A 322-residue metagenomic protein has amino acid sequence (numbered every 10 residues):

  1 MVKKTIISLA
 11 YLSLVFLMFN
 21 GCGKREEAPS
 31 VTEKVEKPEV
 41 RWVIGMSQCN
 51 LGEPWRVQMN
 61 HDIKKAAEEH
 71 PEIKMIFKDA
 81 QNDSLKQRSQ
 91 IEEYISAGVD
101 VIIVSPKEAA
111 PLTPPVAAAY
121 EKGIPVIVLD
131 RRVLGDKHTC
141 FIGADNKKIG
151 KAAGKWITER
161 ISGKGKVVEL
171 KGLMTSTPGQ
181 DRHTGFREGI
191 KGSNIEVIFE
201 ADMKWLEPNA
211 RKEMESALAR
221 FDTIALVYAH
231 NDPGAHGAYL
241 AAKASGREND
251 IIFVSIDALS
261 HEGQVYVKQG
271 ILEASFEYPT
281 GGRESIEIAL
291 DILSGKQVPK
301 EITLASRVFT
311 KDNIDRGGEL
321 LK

Functional and structural regions predicted by a protein language model:
M1-V43, E68-E69, A117-I124: Short, low-complexity disordered leader/linker segments with a strong preference for bacterial N-terminal type II
G23, A28-W42, M174, P178 (+2 more regions): Hinge/cleft segment of the Venus flytrap/periplasmic-binding protein
E36, R41-A66, H70, M75-S89 (+6 more regions): Extracytoplasmic "Venus flytrap"
I44, Q87, I142-V167, Q180 (+3 more regions): Hydrophobic alpha-helical segments within soluble ligand-binding/sensing domains
W55-E69, I73, I149-A153, T177-I195 (+2 more regions): Short, solvent-exposed amphipathic alpha-helices that sit in or adjacent to ligand/effector-binding or catalytic
F77-D79, V133-W156, E169-L170, E200 (+1 more regions): Short beta-strand elements at the ligand-binding edges of bilobed clamshell
I95, V101-Y120, F186, I198-F199 (+1 more regions): Hydrophobic alpha-helical
A109-K148, K166, L259-K268, N313 (+1 more regions): Flexible loop/hinge segments that line or gate small-molecule binding clefts
